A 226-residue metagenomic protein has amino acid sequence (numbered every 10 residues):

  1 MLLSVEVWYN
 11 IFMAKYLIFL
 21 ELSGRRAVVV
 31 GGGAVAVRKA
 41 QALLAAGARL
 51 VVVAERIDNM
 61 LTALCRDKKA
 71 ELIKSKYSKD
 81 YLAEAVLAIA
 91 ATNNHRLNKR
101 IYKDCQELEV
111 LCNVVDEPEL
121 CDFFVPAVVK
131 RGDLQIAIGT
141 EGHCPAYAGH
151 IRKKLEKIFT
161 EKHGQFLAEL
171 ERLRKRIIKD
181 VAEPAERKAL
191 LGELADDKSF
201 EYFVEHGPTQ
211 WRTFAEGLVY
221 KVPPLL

Functional and structural regions predicted by a protein language model:
E6-R56, L61-L64: Hydrophobic, well-ordered beta-alpha structural blocks that scaffold small-molecule cofactor pockets
A34-V35, R96, G142: Residue-level detector of alpha-helix initiation sites
A54, L72-K76, D116: Short loop/edge segments at beta-strand edges and connector loops that shape dinucleotide/nucleotide cofactor-binding
A63-A83: Glycine-rich, highly charged phosphate/nucleotide-binding loops
L87-T92, N98-F124: ADP-ribose/adenylate-binding Rossmann-like module
V114-G164: E1/E1-like adenylate-forming module used to activate ubiquitin-like modifiers and sulfur-carrier proteins
G142-L226: An accessory alpha-helical subdomain
